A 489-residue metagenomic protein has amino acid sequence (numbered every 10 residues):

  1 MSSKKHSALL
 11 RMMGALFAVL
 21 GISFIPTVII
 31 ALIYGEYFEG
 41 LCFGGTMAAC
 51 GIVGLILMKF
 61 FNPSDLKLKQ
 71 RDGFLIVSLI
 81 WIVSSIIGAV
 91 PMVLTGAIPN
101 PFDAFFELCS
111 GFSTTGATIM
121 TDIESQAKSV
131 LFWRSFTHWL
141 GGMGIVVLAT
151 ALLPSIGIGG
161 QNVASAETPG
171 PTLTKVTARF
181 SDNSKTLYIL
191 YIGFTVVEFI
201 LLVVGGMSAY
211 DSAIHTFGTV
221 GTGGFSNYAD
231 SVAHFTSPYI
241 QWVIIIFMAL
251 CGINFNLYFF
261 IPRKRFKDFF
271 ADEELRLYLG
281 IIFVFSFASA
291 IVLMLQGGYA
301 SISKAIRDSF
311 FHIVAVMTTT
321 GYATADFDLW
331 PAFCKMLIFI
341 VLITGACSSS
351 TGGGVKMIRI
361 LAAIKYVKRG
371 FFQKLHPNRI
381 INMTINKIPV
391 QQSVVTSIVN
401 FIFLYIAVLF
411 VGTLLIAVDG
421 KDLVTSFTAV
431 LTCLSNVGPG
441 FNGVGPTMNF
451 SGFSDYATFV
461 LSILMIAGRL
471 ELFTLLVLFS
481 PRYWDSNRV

Functional and structural regions predicted by a protein language model:
M1-V489: Membrane-proximal intracellular helices of multi-pass ion channels
